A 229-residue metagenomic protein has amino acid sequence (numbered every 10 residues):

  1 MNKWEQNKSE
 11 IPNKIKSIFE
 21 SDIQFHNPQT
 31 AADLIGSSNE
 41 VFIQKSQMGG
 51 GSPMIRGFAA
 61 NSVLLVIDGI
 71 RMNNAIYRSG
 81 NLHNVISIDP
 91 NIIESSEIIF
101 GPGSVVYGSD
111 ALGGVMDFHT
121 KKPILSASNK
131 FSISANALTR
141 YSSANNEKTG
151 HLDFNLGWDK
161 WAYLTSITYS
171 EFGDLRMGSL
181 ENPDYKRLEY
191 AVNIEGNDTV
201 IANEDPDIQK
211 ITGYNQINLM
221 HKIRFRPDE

Functional and structural regions predicted by a protein language model:
M1-Q24, A60: Short, acidic, small-residue-rich periplasmic hinge/interaction motif at the N-terminus of Gram-negative outer-membrane
N2-K3, G101, H119, L138-A144 (+2 more regions): Outer-membrane beta-barrel pore domains and translocons
I15, A32-N74, E94: Extracytoplasmic beta-strand/coil segments of soluble accessory domains associated with Gram-negative outer-membrane
A31-L34, G51-M54, L65-V66, H83-I86 (+3 more regions): N-terminal periplasmic accessory domains that precede and gate Gram-negative outer-membrane beta-barrel machines
S46-M48, I86-N91, S109, K130 (+2 more regions): Transmembrane beta-barrel outer-membrane domains
M72-P102, V106: Short acidic/polar hinge/loop motifs at secondary-structure boundaries that mediate gating or recognition
G80-N81, N136-T139, E204-Q209: Extracellular loop and loop/strand-boundary signature of outer-membrane beta-barrel proteins
T149, L156-E229: Periplasmic-side early beta-strands and strand-to-turn transitions of outer-membrane beta-barrels
